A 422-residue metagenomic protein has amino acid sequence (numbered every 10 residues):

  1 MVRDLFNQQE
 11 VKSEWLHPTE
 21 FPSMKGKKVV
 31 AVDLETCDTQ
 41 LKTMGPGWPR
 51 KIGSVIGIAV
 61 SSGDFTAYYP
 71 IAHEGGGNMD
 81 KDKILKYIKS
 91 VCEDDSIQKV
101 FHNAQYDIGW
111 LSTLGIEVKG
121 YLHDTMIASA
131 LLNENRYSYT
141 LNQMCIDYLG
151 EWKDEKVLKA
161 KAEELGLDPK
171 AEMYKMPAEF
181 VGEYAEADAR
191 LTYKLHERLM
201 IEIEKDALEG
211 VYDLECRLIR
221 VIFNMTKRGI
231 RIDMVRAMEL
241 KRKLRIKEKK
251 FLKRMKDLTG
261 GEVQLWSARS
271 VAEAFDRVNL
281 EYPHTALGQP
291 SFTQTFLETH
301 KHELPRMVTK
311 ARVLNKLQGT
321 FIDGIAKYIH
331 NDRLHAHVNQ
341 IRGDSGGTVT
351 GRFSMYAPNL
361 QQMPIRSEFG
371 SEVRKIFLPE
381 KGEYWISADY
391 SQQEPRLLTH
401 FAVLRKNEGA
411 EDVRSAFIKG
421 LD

Functional and structural regions predicted by a protein language model:
M1-E74, K119, R136, D147-L149 (+3 more regions): Conserved "right-hand" nucleotidyltransferase catalytic core of DNA-directed polymerases
A31, S96-A104, S387: Acidic beta-strand-to-loop metal/phosphate-binding motif
G63-K99: Nucleic-acid-processing active sites and adjacent nucleic-acid-binding tracks, predominantly divalent metal-dependent
L85, S138-N142, A189: Amphipathic alpha-helical transducer elements in NTP-driven molecular machines
I97, K375-L398, D412-D422: Conserved catalytic alpha/beta cores of large enzymes that bind or transform nucleotide phosphates and polynucleotides
Y106-T113, E273-A274, L397: Phosphate- and divalent-cation-binding pockets in alpha/beta enzyme and binding domains that engage nucleotide-derived
E117-E134, L141-N142, I146, I418-D422: Conserved beta-strand -> loop -> alpha-helix junction used to position metal-binding or nucleic-acid-contacting
G120, L280-A286, V403-L421: Cytochrome P450 catalytic domain signature, combining two hallmark sequence patches
